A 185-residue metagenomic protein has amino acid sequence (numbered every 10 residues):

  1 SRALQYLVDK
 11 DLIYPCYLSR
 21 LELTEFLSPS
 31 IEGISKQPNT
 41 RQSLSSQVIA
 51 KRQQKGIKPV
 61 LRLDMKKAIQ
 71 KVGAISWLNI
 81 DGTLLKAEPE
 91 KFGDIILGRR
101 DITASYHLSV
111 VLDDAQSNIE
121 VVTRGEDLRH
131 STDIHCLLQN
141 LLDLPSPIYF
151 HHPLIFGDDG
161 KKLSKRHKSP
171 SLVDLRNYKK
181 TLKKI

Functional and structural regions predicted by a protein language model:
S1-Y6, K10-I34: Active-site-adjacent loops and short helices of periplasmic peptidoglycan-processing enzymes
R2-L4, H130-D133, K184: Generic recognition of stable, solvent-exposed alpha-helical segments in well-folded globular domains
Y17-L18, Y149, I185: Residue-level detector of family-conserved "landmark" positions at structurally sensitive sites
L21-K165, S171-R176: Active-site cores that bind ATP or allylic diphosphates and position pyrophosphate for catalysis
K179-I185: Extended, charge-rich low-complexity interaction segments
